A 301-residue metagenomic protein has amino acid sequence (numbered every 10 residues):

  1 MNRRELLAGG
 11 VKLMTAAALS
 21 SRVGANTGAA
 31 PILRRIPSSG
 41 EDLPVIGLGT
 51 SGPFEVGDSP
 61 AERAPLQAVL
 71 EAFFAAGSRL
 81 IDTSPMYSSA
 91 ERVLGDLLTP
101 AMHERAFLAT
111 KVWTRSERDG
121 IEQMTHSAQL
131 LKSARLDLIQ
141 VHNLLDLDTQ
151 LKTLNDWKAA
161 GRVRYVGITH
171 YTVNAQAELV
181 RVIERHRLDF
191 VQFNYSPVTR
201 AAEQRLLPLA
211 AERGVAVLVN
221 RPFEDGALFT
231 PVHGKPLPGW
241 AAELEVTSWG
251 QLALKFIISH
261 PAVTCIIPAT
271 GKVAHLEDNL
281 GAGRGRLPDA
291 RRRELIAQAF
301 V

Functional and structural regions predicted by a protein language model:
M1-A106: N-terminal binding-site loop/beta-alpha segment at the start of enzyme catalytic domains that lines or forms
G9, L13-A16, R205-V301: Structured C-terminal cap/extension of enzyme domains
A30-E41, T125, Q204-E212: Short amphipathic alpha-helices and their capping/turn segments at secondary-structure boundaries
L33, L70, E91, G95 (+6 more regions): Generic structural signal for well-ordered alpha-helices, preferentially at hydrophobic/aromatic core positions
I36, L48, I81, L94 (+7 more regions): Conserved, mostly hydrophobic/aromatic
D42, F74-L80, M102, K132-R135 (+3 more regions): Short loop/turn motifs at secondary-structure junctions
G47-T50, T83-P85, T110-V112, Q140-N143 (+4 more regions): A cross-domain feature marking catalytic cores of carbohydrate-active enzymes and several ubiquitous metabolic/repair
G57, R115-A201, R205, E212-L218 (+1 more regions): Glycine/proline-rich, positively charged, aromatic-decorated active-site loop/lid region on the catalytic face
